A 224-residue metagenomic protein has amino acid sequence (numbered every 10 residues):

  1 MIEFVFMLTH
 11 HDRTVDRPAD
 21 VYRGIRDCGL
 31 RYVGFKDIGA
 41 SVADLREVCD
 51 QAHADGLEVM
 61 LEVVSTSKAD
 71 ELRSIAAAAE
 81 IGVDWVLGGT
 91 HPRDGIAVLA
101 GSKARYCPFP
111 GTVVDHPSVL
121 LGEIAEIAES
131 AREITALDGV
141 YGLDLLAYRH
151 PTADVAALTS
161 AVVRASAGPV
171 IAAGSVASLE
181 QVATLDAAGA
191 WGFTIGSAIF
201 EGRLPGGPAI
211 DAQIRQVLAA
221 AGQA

Functional and structural regions predicted by a protein language model:
M1-V59, T66-A69, I75-G82, R132-D138 (+2 more regions): Conserved N-terminal beta1-alpha1 strand-loop-helix module at the mouth
I2-T9, V33-F35, V59-V63, W85-G88 (+4 more regions): Hydrophobic faces of well-ordered beta-strands that scaffold small-molecule active sites in alpha/beta enzyme cores
R13, R17, A40, D70 (+3 more regions): Alpha-helix N-cap and loop-to-helix initiation/capping positions
I25, G189, A221-A224: Alpha-helix boundary/capping residues
V42-S65, R93-S118, T152-Q181, D211-A224: Alpha-helix-loop-beta-strand connector modules within alpha/beta enzyme cores
G56, V64, K68-P151: Conserved anion-binding
K68-E80, G122-E129, A157, A161-I195: Catalytic cores of alpha/beta
I81-G95, D138-H150, S175-V176, Q181 (+1 more regions): Glycine-rich phosphate-binding active-site loops on the catalytic face of alpha/beta enzymes
